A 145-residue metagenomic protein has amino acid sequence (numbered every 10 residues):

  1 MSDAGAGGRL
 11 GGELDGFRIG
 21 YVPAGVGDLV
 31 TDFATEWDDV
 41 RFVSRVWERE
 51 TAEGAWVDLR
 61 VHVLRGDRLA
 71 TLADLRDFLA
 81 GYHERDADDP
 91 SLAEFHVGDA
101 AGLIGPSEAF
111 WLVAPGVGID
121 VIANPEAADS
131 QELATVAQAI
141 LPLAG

Functional and structural regions predicted by a protein language model:
M1-G5, P142-G145: Soluble, non-membrane globular domain cores that form compact, hydrophobic packing and curved binding surfaces
S2-E108, V113-P115: Short, solvent-exposed recognition patches
D120-G145: Surface-exposed amphipathic alpha-helical segments
